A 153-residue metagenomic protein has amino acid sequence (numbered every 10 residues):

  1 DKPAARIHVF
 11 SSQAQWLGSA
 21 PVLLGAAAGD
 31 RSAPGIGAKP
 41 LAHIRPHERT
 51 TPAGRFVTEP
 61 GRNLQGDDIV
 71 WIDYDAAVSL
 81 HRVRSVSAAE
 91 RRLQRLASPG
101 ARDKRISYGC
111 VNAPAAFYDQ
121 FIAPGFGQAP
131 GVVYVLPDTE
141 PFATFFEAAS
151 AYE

Functional and structural regions predicted by a protein language model:
D1-P3, D138: Short, well-ordered beta-to-alpha junction loops that form the rim of enzyme active sites and present histidine/acidic
P3-S79: Mid-length scaffold segments of soluble, non-membrane domains
E48-E153: Exported/periplasmic cell-wall-interacting domains
